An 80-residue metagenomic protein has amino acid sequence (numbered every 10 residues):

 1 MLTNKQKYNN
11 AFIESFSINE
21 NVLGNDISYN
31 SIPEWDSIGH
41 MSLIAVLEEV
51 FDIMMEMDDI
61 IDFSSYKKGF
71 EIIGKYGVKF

Functional and structural regions predicted by a protein language model:
L2-W35, G39-A45, V50-F80: Phosphopantetheine-dependent thiolation modules in NRPS/PKS and related acyl-activating systems
